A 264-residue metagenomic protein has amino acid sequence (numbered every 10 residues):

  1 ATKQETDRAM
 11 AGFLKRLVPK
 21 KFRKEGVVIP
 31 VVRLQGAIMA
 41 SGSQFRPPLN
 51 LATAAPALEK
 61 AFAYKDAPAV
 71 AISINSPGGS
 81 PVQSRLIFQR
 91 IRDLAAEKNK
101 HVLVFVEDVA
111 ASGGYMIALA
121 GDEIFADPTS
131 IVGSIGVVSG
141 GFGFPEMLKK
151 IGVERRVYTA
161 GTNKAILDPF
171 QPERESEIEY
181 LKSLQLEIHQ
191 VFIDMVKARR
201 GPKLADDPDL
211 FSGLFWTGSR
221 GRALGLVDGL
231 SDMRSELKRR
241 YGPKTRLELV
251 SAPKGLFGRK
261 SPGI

Functional and structural regions predicted by a protein language model:
A1-D127, V138-I264: N-terminal organellar transit peptides
I131: Short glycine/proline-centered loop/turn elements that form peptide/ligand docking sites
